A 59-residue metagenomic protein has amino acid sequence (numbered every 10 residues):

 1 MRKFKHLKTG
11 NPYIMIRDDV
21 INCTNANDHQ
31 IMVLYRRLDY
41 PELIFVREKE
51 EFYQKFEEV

Functional and structural regions predicted by a protein language model:
M1-L7: Short coil-to-beta transition motif at edge beta-strands of beta-rich domains
F4, Y35-R36, F56: Short beta-strand element of the conserved SAM-dependent methyltransferase core
K8-G10, Y40: Glycine-centered tight beta-turn/hairpin loop motif at sheet-sheet or coil-to-beta transitions
N11-I21: Short beta-strand-centered aromatic/proline hotspots
I21-N25, Y53-K55: A short local loop/turn or secondary-structure capping micro-motif enriched for an aromatic residue
T24-I44: Short solvent-exposed strand/turn elements
E42-V59: Intrinsically disordered, low-complexity, charged/polar segments
